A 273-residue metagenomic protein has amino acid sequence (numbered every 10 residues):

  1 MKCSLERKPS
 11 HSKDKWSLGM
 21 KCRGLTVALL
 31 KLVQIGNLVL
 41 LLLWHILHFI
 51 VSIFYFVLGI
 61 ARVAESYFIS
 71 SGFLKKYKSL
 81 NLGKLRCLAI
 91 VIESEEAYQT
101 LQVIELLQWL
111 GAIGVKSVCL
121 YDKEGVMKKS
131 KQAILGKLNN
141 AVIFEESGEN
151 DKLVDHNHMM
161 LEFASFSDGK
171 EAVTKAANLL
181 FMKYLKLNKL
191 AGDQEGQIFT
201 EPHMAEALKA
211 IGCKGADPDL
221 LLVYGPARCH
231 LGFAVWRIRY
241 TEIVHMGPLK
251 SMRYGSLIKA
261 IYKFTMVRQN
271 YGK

Functional and structural regions predicted by a protein language model:
M1-K273: Flexible, compositionally biased loop and terminal segments
